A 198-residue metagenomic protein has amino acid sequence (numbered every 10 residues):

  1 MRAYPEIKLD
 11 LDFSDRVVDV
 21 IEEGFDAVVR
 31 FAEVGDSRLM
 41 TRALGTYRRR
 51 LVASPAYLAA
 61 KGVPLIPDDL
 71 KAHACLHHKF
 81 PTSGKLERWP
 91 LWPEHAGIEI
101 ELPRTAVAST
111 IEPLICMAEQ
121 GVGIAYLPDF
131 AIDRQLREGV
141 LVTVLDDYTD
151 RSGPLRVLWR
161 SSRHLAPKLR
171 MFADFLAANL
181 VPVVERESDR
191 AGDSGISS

Functional and structural regions predicted by a protein language model:
M1-S37, D189-S198: Central regulatory/effector-binding core of bacterial HTH transcription factors
L9-F13, H77, E99-T110: Short beta-strand-to-loop elements that line the ligand-binding cleft of bilobed periplasmic-binding protein-like
A27-R30, G123-L127: Paired acidic/hydrophobic, glycine-rich loop segments that form the ligand-binding mouth/hinge of periplasmic-binding
R38-R49, A53-L76, E94: Flexible hinge/capping segments at coil-to-helix
T41-L44, E138-D150: Short beta-strand->loop
L70, M117-G121, L136: Hydrophobic residues within well-ordered alpha-helices
L76-H95: Secondary-structure junction motif
D129-E138, Y148-S198: C-terminal effector-binding regulatory domain of bacterial HTH transcription factors
